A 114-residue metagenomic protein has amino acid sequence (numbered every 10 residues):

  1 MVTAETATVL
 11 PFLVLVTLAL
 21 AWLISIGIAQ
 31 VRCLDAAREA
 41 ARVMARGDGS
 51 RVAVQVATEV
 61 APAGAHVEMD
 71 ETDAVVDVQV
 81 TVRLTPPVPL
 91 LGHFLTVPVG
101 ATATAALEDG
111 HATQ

Functional and structural regions predicted by a protein language model:
M1-V52: Alpha-helical assembly-interface signal, strongest on the long, hydrophobic N-terminal helix that forms
R46, S50-Q114: Short, conserved structural patches
